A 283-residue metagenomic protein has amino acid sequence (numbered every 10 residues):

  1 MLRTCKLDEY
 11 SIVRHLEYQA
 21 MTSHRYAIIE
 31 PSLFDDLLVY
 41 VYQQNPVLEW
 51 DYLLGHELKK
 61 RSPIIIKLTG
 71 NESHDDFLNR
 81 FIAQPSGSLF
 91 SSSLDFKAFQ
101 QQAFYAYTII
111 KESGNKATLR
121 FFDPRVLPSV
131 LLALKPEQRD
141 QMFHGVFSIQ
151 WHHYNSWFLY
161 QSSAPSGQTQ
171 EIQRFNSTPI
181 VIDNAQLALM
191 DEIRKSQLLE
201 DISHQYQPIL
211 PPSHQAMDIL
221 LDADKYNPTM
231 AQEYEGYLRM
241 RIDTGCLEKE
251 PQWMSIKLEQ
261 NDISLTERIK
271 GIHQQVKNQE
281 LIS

Functional and structural regions predicted by a protein language model:
L2-Y10, S23, F34-Y52, K60 (+5 more regions): A contiguous, surface-oriented mixed alpha/beta subdomain in the mid-to-C-terminal portion of proteins that forms
Y10-L16: A short, compositionally biased domain-edge/stem linker segment
E17-T22, L58-K59, F81-A83, F143: Flexible, charged surface loops at secondary-structure boundaries
M21-P31: Short hydrophobic beta-strand segments
K59-E112: A broadly used, surface-exposed interaction patch
